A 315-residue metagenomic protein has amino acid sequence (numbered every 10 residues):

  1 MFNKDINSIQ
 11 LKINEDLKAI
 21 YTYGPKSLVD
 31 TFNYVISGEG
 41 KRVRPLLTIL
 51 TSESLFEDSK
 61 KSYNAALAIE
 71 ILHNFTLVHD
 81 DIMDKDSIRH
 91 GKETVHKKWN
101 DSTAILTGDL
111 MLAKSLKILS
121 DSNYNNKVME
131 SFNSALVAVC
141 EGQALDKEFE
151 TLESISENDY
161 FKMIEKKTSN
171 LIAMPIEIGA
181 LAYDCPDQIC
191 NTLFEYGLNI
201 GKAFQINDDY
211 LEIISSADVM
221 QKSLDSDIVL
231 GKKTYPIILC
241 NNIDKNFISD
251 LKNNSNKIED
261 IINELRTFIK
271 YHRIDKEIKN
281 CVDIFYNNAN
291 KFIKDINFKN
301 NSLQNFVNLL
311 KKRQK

Functional and structural regions predicted by a protein language model:
M1-K315: All-alpha prenyltransferase/terpene-synthase fold signal
